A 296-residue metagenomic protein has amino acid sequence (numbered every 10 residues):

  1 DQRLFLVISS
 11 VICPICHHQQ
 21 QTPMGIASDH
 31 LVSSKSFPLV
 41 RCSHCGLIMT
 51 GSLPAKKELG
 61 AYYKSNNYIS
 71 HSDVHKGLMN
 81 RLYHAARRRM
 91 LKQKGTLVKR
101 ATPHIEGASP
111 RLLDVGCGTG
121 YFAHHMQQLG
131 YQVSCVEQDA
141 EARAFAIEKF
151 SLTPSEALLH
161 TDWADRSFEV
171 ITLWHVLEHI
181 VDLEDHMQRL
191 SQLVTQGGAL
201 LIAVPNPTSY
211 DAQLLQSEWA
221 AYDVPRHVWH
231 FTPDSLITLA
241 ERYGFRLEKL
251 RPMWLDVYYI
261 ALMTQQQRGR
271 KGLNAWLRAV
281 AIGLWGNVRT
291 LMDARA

Functional and structural regions predicted by a protein language model:
R3-L78: N-terminal juxtadomain amphipathic helix that follows a signal peptide/anchor or precedes a small N-terminal auxiliary
R3-S9, G25-V32, K249-A296: A C-terminal cap/extension of S-adenosyl-L-methionine-dependent methyltransferases that defines the acceptor-substrate
F5, S9-S10, M90-Q216, V228-Y243 (+1 more regions): Conserved SAM-binding loop
P14-T22, P233-P252: A SAM-dependent methyltransferase catalytic signature shared across enzymes that methylate proteins
Q20, S28, A140, L159-T161 (+2 more regions): Residue-level detector of flexible, active-site-proximal loop/helix-junction positions within diverse enzyme catalytic
T50-G51, Y121-A123, Y210-A212, D256-A261: Short catalytic/ligand-binding loop motif for oxyanion handling, primarily in non-cytosolic enzymes, centered on
K57-I105: Conserved class I S-adenosyl-L-methionine
G77-M79, L215-V224, M263-R270: Short glycine/proline- and charge-enriched loop/turn segments that cap or connect secondary-structure elements
